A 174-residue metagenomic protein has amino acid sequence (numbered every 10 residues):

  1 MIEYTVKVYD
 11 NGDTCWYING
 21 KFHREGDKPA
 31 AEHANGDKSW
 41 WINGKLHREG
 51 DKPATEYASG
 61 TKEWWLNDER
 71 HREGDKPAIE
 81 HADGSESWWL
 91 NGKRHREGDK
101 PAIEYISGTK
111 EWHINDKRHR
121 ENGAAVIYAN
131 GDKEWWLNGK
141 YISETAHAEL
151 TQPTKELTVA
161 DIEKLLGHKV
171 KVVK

Functional and structural regions predicted by a protein language model:
M1-P153: Glycine/tyrosine- and acidic-biased, solvent-exposed loop/turn segments at the edges of beta-strands
P153-K174: Short, low-complexity, charged amphipathic interaction modules
